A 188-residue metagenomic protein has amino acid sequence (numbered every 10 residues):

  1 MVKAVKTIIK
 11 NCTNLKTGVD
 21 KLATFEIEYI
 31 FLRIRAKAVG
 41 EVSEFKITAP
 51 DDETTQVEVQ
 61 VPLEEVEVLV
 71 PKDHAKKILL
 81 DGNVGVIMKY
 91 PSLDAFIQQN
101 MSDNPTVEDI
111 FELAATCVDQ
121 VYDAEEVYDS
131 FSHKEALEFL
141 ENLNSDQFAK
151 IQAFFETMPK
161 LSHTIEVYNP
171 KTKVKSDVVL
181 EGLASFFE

Functional and structural regions predicted by a protein language model:
M1-E188: Long C-terminal interaction/binding lobes of large macromolecular proteins
